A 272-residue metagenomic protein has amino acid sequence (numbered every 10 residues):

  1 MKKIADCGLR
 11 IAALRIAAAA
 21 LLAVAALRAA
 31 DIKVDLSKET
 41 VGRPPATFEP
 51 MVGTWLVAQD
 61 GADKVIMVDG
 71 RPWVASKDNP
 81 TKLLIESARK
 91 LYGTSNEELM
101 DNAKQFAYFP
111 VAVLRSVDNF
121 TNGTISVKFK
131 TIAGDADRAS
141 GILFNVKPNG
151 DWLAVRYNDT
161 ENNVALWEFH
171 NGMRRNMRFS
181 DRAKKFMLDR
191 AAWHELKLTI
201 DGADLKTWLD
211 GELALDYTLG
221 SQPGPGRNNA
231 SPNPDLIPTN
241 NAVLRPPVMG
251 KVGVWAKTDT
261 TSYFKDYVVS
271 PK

Functional and structural regions predicted by a protein language model:
I4-A18, L22-A23: Short, basic, low-complexity termini and linkers enriched in Ser/Thr/Gly/Pro that act as targeting/leader peptides
L27-A30: Boundary at the C-terminal end of the N-terminal hydrophobic targeting segment
L36, I125-V127, D189-L209: Short tryptophan-centered beta-strand motifs in secreted/extracellular beta-sheet-rich domains of glycan-recognition
R43-S95: Extracellular glycan-recognition surfaces and repeat-rich motifs
P72-N171: Secretory/extracellular carbohydrate-interaction modules and structurally similar beta-sandwich "look-alikes"
P110-D118, D181-L188, N241, G253-V254: Beta-strand-rich interaction surfaces with strong enrichment in secreted/lumenal proteins
G172-K197: Short, aromatic/His-centered strand-loop micro-motif at the edge of beta-sheets
Y217-Y263: Flexible glycan-contacting loops in extracellular carbohydrate-active proteins
